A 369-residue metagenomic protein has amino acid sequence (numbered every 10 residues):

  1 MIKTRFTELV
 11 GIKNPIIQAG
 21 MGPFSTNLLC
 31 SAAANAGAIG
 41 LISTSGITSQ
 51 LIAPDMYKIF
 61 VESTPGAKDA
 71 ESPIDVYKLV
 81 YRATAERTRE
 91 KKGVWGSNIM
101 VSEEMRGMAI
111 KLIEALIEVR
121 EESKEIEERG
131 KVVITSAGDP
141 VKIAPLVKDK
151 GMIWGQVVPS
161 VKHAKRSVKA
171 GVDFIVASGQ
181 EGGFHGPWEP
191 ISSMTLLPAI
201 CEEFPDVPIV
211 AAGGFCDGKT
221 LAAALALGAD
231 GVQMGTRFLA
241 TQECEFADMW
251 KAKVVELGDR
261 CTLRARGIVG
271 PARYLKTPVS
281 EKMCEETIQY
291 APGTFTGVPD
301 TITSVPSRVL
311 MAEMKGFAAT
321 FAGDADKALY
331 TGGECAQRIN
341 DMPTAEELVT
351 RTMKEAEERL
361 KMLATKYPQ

Functional and structural regions predicted by a protein language model:
M1-F204: Active-site entrance/lid segments in N-terminal catalytic domains of soluble metabolic enzymes
I16-A19, V207-F215: A short, small-residue-rich loop immediately preceding and capping a beta-strand
F24, F215-C216: Residue-level detector of alpha-helix initiation sites
A137, G179, A211-G213, T236: Short, structured patches in soluble enzyme cores that scaffold and shape functional sites
G186-P208, C216-Q369: Conserved active-site-proximal phosphate/metal-binding subdomains
